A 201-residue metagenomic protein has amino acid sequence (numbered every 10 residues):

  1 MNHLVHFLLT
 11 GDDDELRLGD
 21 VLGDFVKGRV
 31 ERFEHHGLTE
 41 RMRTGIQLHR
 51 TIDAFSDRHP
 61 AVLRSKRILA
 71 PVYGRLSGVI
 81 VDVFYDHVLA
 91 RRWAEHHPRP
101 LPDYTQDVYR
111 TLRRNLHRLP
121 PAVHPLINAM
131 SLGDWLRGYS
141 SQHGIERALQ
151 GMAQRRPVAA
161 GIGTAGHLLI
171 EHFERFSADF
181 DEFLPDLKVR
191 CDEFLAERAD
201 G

Functional and structural regions predicted by a protein language model:
M1-H97, L169-G201: An N-terminal structural lobe/cap that precedes and organizes the functional/catalytic core across diverse proteins
G19-D20, P98-P102, G161-A165: Short coil/turn segments at secondary-structure boundaries
I68-G133: Active-site-proximal alpha-helical scaffolds that flank and shape metal-associated catalytic sites
T105-E193: An amphipathic alpha-helical core segment
